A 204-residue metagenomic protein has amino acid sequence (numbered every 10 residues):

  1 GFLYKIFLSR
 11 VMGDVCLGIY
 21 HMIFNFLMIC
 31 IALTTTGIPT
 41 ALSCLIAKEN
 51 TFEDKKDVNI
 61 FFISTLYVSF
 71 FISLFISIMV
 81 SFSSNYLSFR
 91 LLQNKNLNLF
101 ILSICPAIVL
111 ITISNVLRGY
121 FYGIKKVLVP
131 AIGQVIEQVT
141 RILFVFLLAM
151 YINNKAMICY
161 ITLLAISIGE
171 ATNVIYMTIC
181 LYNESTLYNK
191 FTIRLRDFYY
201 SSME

Functional and structural regions predicted by a protein language model:
G1-S43, S77, S81, A107-I108 (+2 more regions): Signature of the first transmembrane helix
Y4, F75-Q93, M150: Short membrane-interface helical motifs at transmembrane helix boundaries in multi-pass membrane transporters
V11-D14, N94, G123-I124, A156: Helix-loop interface residues and adjacent transmembrane-helix termini in multi-pass membrane transporters, primarily
G13, C30-Y67, Y122-V129: Transmembrane-helix boundary and interhelical linker motifs in polytopic inner-membrane proteins
Q93-V116, L143: Alpha-helical transmembrane segments of multi-pass membrane proteins
L110-G133: Membrane-interface junctions at transmembrane-helix termini in multi-pass inner-membrane proteins
I124-L128, V139-N183: Membrane-interface helix-loop junctions in multi-pass transport and translocation proteins
C159-L163, T178-E204: Interhelical loop/hinge segments that connect adjacent transmembrane helices in multipass membrane
